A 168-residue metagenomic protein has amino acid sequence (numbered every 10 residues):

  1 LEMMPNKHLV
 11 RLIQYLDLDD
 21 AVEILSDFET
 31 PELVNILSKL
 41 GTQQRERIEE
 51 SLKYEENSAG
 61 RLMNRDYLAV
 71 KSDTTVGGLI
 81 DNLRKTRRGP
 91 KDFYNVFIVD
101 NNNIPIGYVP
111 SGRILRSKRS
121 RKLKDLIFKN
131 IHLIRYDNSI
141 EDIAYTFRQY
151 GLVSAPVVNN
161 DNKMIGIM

Functional and structural regions predicted by a protein language model:
L1-M168: Hydrophobic packing positions in regular secondary-structure scaffolds
